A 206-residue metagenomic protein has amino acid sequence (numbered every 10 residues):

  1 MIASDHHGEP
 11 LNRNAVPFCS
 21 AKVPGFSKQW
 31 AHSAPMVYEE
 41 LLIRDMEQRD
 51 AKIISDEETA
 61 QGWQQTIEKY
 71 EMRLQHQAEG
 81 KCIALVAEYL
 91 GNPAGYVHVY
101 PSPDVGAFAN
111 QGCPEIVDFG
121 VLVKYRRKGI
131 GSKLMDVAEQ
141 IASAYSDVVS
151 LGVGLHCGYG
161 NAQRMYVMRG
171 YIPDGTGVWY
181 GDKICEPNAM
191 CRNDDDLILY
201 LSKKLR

Functional and structural regions predicted by a protein language model:
I2-G8, N14-V16, S33: N-terminal amphipathic/hydrophobic targeting modules at extreme N-termini, encompassing cleavable Sec/SRP-type signal
Y38-L41, D45-R49, D56-V123, M135-D136 (+2 more regions): Acetyl-CoA-dependent GNAT
H98-D118, G175-D196: Conserved acyl-donor/pantetheine-binding loop and adjacent beta-alpha core of acyl/acetyltransferases and related
F119-R126, G154-H156: A short, internal acetyl-CoA/4′-phosphopantetheine-binding micro-motif in the GNAT/acyltransferase core
S132, H156-T176, E186-A189, D194: Conserved active-site alpha-helix within GNAT-family acetyltransferase domains
A142-L155: Conserved GNAT acetyl-CoA-binding A-motif
